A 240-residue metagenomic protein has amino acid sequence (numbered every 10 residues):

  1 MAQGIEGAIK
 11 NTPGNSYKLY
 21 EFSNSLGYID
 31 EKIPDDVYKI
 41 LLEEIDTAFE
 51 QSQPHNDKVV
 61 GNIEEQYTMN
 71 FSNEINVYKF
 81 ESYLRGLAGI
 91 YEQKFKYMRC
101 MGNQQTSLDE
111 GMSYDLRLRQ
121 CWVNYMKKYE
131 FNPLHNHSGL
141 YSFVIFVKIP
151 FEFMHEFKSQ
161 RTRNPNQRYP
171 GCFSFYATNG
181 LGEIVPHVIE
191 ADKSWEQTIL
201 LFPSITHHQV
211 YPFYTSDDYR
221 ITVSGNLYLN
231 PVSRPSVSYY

Functional and structural regions predicted by a protein language model:
A2-G111, W122, M126-N132, Y169: Non-heme Fe(II)/2-oxoglutarate
S16, L229-Y240: Extracellular/luminal regions of secreted and cell-surface proteins that mediate adhesion/ECM remodeling
D46, K148, F202, Y228: Residue-level marker of positions within ordered structural domains that often coincide with functionally constrained
R119-L201, Y211, D218, V237: Catalytic core of non-heme Fe(II) oxygenases with the double-stranded beta-helix
S142-I145, D217-S233: A short hydrophobic beta-strand segment most commonly corresponding to one strand of the jelly-roll/cupin
T206-Q209: Short, charged beta-turn/beta-strand-edge "cap" motif at the junction between a beta-strand and an adjacent loop
